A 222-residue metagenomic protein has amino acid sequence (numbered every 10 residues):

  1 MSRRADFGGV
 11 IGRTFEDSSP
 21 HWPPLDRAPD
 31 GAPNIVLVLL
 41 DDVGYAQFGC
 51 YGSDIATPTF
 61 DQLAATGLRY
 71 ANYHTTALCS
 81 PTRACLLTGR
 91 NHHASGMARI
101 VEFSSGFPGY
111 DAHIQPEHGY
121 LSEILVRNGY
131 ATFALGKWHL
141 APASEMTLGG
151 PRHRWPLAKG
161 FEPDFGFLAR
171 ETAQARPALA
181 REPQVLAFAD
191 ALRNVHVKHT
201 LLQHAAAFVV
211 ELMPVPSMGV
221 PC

Functional and structural regions predicted by a protein language model:
M1-R193, Q203, A207, S217 (+1 more regions): Formylglycine-dependent sulfatase
V195-K198: Interdomain signal-transducing alpha-helical coiled-coil linkers
